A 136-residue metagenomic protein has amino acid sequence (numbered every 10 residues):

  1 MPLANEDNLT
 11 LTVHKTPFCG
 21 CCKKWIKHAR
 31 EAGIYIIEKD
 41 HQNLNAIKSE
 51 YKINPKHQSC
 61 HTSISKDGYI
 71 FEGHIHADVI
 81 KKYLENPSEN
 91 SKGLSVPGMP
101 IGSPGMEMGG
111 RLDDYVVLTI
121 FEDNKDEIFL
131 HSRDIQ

Functional and structural regions predicted by a protein language model:
A4-A32: Local sequence-structure signature of Cys/Sec-based thiol-disulfide redox active-site neighborhoods
E6, E31-G33, S88-E89, L112: Short, well-ordered coil/turn elements that cap or connect secondary structure elements
F18, W25, D40-N43, H76-I80: Stable alpha-helical elements in mature extracytoplasmic
K27-I34, S49-I53, Y69, E85: Sec-exported extracytoplasmic/periplasmic mature domains
I36-E38: Generic structural signal for residues in well-ordered beta-strands
H41-I53, M99-P104: Structural microenvironment flanking redox-active thiols in thiol-disulfide oxidoreductases
K56-Q136: Thiol/selenol-based redox catalytic cores and closely related redox-interacting motifs
